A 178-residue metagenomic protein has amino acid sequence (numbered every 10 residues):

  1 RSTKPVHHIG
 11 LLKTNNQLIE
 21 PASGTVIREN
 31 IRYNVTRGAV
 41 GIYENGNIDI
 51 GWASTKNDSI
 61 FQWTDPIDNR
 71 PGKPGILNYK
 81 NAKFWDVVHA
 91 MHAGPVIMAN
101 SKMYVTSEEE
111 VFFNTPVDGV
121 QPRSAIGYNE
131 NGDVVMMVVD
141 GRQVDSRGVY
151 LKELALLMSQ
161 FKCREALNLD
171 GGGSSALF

Functional and structural regions predicted by a protein language model:
R1-F178: Gly/Ser/Thr/Pro-rich low-complexity, intrinsically disordered segments
